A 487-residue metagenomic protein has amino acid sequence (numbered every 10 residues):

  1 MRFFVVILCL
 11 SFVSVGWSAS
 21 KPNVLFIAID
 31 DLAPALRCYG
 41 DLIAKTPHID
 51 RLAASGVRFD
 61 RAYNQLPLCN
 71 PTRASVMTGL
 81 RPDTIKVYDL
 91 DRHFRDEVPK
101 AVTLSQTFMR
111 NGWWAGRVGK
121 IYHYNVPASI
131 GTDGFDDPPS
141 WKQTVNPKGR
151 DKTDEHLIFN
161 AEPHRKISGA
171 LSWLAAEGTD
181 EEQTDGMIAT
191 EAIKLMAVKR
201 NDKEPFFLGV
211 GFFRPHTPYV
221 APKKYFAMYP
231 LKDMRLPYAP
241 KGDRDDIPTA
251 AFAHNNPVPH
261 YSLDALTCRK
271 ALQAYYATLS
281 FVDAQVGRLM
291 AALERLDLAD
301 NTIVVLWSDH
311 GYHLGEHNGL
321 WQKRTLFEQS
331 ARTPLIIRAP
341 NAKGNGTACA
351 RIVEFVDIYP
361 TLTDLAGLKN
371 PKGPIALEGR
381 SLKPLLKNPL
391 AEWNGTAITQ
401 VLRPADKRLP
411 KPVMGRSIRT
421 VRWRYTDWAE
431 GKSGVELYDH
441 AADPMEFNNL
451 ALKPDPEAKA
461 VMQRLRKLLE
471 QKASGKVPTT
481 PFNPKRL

Functional and structural regions predicted by a protein language model:
R2, W17-A429, S433-V435, P444-K467 (+1 more regions): Formylglycine-dependent sulfatase
V5-S14: Bacterial N-terminal signal peptides
A441: Residues forming the ATP-binding cleft of Hanks-type serine/threonine protein kinase domains
K472-A473: C-terminal tail/extension regions appended to the core domain(s) of diverse proteins
